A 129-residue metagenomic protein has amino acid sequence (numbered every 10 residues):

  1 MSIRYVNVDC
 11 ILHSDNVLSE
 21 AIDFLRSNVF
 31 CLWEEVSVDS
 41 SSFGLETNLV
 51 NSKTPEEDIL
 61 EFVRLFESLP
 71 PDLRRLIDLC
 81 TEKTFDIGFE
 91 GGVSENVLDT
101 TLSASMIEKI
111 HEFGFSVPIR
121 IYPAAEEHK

Functional and structural regions predicted by a protein language model:
M1-K129: Acidic (Asp/Glu-rich) sequence patches and key acidic residues that form negatively charged surfaces used
